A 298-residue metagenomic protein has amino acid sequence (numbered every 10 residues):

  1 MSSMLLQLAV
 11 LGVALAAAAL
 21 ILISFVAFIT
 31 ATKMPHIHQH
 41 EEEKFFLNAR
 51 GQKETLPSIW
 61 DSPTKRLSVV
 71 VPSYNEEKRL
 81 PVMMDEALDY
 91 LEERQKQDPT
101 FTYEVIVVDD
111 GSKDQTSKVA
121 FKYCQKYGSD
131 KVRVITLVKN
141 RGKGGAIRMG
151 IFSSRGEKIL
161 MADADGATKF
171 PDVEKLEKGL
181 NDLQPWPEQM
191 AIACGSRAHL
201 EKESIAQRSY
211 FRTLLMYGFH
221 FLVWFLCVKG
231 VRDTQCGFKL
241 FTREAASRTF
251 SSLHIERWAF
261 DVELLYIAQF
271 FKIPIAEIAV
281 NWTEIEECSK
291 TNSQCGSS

Functional and structural regions predicted by a protein language model:
S2-D89, T100: N-proximal low-complexity "stem/linker" segments adjacent to membrane-targeting elements
R66-S68, E104, E263: Cell-envelope/extracellular polymer assembly enzymes that use nucleotide-activated donors
E76-R79, S112, K143: Donor nucleotide-sugar binding loop of glycosyltransferases
Y90-T100, Y123-S129, L180-E188: Alpha-helix termini
P99-I106, S117-S153: Conserved donor nucleotide-binding strand/loop of the catalytic core
I106-S117, G166: A conserved acidic beta->alpha catalytic loop
K131, L137-S153, K158-M161, F170-W258 (+1 more regions): Acceptor/aglycone-binding surface of glycosyltransferases and processive sugar-polymer synthases
G230, H254-E256, L265-T283: Catalytic donor-sugar/metal-binding loop of nucleotide-sugar-dependent glycosyltransferases
